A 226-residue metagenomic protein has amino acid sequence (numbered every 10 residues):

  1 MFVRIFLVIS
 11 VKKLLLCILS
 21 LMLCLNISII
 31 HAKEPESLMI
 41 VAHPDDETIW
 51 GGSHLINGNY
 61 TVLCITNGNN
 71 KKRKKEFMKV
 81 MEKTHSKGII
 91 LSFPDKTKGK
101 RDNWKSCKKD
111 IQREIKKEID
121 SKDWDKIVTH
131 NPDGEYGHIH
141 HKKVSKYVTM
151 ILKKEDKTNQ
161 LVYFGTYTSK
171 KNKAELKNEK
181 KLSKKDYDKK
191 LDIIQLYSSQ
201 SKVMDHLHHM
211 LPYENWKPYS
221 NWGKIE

Functional and structural regions predicted by a protein language model:
M1-V11: N-terminal secretory signal peptides that target proteins for export/translocation
C17-N26: Bacterial N-terminal signal peptides
N26-K122, T149-T158: Active-site rim/loop-helix segments in enzyme catalytic domains that contact anionic ligands
D45, F77, I127, H140 (+1 more regions): Divalent metal-coordination and catalytic microenvironments
I119, D123-D133: Proline-aspartate-enriched helix->loop->beta-strand connector
T129-D133, I139, T166: Short, well-ordered beta-to-alpha junction loops that form the rim of enzyme active sites and present histidine/acidic
Y136-L152: Short Gly/Thr/Asp-enriched flexible loops that form oxyanion-binding sites at enzyme active sites
K157-E226: The feature marks non-catalytic terminal segments
